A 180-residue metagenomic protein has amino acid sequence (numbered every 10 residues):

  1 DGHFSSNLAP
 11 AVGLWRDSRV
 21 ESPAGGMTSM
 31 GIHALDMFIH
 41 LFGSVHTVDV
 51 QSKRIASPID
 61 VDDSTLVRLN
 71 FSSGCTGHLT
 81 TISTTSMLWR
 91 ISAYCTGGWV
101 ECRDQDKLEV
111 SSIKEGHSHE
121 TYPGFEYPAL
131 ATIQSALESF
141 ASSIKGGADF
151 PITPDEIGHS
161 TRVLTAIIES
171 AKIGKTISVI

Functional and structural regions predicted by a protein language model:
D1-Q51, I55-P58, G174: Predominantly a Rossmann-like dinucleotide-binding segment in NAD(P)-dependent oxidoreductases
A24-G25, G124-Y127, G146-F150: Active-site rim elements
M27-G31, L130, F150-I157: Conserved loop-to-helix N-cap of the C-terminal "lid" that shapes the substrate pocket in Rossmann-like
A34-L35, I133-E138, L164-T165: A general structural signal for well-ordered alpha-helical segments in protein cores
I55-D62, S72-A136: NAD(P)-dinucleotide binding in Rossmann-like oxidoreductases
S72, S139-I180: C-terminal helix-rich "cap/oligomerization" subdomain common to oxidoreductases
